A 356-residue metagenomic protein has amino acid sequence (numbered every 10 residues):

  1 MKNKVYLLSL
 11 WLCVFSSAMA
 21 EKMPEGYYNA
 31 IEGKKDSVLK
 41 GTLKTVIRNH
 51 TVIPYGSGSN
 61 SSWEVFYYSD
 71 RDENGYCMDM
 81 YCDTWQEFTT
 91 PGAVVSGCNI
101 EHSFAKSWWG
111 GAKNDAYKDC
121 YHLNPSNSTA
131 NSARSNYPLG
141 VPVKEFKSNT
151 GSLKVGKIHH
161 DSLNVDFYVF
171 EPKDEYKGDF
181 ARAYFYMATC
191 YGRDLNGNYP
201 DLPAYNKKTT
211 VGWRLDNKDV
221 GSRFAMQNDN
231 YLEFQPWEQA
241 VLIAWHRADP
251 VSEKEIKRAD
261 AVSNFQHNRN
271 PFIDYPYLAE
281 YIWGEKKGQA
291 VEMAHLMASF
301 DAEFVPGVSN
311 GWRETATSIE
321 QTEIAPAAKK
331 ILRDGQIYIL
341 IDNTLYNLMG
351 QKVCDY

Functional and structural regions predicted by a protein language model:
M1-K22, C354: Bacterial Sec-dependent N-terminal signal peptides
A20-D83, G288-V291, A298: N-terminal module-boundary/linker segments of secreted carbohydrate-active enzymes
C77-G97: Short, His- and charge-rich active-site/binding loops that engage polyanionic ligands
M80, F272, I319: Short clusters of hydrophobic/aromatic residues that line enzyme substrate/ligand-binding pockets
A93-N99, F104-T315: Domain-level detector of nuclease and nuclease-like folds in predominantly extracellular/periplasmic contexts
A298-Y338, K352: Residue-level detector of functionally pivotal "anchor" positions at catalytic/ligand-binding pockets or at interdomain
D342-N343: Generic short beta-strand
Y346-Q351: Short, glycine-anchored, charge-dense loop/turn motifs used at functional sites
